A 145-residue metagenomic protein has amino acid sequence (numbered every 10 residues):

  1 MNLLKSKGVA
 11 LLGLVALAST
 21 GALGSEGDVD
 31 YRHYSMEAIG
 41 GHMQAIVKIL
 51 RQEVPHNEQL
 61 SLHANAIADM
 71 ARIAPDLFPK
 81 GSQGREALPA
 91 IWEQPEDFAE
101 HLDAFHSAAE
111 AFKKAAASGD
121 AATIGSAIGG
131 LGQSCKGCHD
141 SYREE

Functional and structural regions predicted by a protein language model:
M1-L11: Bacterial N-terminal signal peptides that target proteins for export
S6-G8, H33, D140: Hydrophobic alpha-helical segments, especially transmembrane helices and their immediate juxtamembrane helical caps
L17-G21: N-terminal signal peptide c-region/cleavage motif recognized by signal peptidases
S25-G130: Extracytoplasmic c-type cytochrome modules immediately beyond a signal peptide or single-pass transmembrane anchor
L131-R143: The canonical Cys-X-X-Cys-His
